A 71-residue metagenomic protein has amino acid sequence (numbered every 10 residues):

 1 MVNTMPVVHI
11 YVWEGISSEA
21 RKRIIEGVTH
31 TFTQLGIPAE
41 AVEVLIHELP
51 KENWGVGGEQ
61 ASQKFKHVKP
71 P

Functional and structural regions predicted by a protein language model:
V2-P71: A domain-level signal for the structural core that forms small-molecule/cofactor-binding pockets and catalytic centers
